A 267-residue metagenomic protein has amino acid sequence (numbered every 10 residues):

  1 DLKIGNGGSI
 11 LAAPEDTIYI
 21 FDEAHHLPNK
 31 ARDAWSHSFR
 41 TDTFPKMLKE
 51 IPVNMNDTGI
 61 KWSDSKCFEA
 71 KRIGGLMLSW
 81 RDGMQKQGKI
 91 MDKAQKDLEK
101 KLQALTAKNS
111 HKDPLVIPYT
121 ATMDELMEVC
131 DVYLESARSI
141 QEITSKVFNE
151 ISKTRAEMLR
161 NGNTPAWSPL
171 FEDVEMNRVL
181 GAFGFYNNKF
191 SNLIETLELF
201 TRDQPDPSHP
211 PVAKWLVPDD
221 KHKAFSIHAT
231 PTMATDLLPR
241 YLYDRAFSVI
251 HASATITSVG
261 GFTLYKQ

Functional and structural regions predicted by a protein language model:
L2-Y19, E23-Q267: Conserved coupling segment at the C-terminus of the helicase ATP-binding
